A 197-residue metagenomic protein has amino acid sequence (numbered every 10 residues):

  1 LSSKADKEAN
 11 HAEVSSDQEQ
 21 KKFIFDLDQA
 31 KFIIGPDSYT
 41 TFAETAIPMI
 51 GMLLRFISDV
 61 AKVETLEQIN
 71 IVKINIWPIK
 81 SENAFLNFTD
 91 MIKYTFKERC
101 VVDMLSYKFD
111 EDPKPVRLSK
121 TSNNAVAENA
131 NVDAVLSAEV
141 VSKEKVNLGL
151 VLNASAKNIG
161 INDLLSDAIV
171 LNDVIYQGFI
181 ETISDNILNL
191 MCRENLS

Functional and structural regions predicted by a protein language model:
L1-Q29, I33-G35: N-terminal low-complexity, intrinsically disordered segments
L1-S3, D59-P78, V101-K120, G178-S197: Short glycine-rich, low-complexity/disordered patches
H11-E13, Q68-K145, G149-V151: Aromatic/basic-lined ligand-recognition segments that form π-stacking hydrophobic pockets flanked by Lys/Arg to engage
K21-T40, E64-I76, E144-N158: Glycine-rich, often proline-containing surface loops adjacent to acidic residues and nearby aromatics that form
S38-P48: Loop-centered beta-sheet repeat module
E44, S81, G160-N162: Short acidic, gly/pro-rich beta-turn/loop elements at beta-sheet edges and active-site/ligand-binding grooves
I47-T65: Secondary-structure boundary elements
E144-S197: Long, compositionally biased interface segments
